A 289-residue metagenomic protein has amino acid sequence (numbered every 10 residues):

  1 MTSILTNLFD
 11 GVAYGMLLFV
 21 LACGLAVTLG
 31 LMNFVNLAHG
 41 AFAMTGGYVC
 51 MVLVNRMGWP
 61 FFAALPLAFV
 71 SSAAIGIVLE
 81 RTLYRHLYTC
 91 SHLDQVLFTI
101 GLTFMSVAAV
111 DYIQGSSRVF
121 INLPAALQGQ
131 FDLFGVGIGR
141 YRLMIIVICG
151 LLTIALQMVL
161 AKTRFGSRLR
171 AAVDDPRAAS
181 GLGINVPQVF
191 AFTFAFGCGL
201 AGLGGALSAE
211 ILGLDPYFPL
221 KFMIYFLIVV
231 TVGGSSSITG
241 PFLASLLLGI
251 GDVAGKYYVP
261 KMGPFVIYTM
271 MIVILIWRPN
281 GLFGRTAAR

Functional and structural regions predicted by a protein language model:
M1-L21, V49, M57-A64, C90-Q95 (+4 more regions): Membrane-interfacial amphipathic/re-entrant helices at transmembrane-helix boundaries
T2-L17, I138, V159-R164, F190-G233 (+1 more regions): Inter-helical junctions in multi-pass inner-membrane proteins, predominant in energy-converting antiporter-like
F9, L31-V78, T82: Membrane-embedded helix boundary and interhelical linker motif in transport proteins
L25-G46, F61, T89-D94, F165-R168 (+6 more regions): Short, non-helical or kinked segments that cap or interrupt transmembrane helices
G58-L102, A109, L243-A244, L248 (+1 more regions): Alpha-helical transmembrane segments within multi-pass membrane transporters and channels
T82, I113, R177-Q188, V259-R289: Cytosolic-side transmembrane-helix boundaries in multi-pass membrane proteins
H86-L87, S91-K162, V189, A254 (+3 more regions): Transmembrane helix-bundle core of multi-pass membrane transporters and related energy-transducing complexes
G137-L214, I238-L243: Helix-loop-helix "hairpin" substructures at the membrane interface of multi-pass membrane proteins
